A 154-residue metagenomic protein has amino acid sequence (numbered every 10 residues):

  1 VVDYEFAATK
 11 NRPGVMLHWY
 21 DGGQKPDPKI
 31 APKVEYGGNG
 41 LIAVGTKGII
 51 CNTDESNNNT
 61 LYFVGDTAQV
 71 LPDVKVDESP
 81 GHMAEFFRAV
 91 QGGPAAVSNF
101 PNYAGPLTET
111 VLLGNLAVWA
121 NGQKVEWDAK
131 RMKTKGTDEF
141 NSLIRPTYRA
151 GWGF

Functional and structural regions predicted by a protein language model:
V1-Y103, T108-F154: Contiguous beta-strand/loop segments that form the cofactor/metal-binding neighborhood of enzyme cores
